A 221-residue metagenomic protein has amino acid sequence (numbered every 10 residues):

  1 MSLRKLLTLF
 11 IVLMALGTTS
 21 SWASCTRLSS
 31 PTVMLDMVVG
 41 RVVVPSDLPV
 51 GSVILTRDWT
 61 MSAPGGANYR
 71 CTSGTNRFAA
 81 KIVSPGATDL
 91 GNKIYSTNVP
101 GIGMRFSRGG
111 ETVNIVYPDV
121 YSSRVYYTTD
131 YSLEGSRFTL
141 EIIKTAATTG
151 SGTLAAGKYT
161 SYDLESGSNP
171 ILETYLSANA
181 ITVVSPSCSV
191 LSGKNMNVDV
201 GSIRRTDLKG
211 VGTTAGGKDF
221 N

Functional and structural regions predicted by a protein language model:
M1-T8: Bacterial N-terminal signal peptides that target proteins for export
S2, M14, W22-S187: N-terminal export/ancillary region detector
T8-G17: Bacterial N-terminal signal peptides
A79, T139, N197-D199, D219: Beta-strand secondary-structure signal
P100-I102, K194-M196, G216-F220: Envelope-exposed proteins and targeting segments
T149-G152, V211-F220: Short, intrinsically disordered, charge-balanced linker/junction segments flanking boundaries in proteins
S177-V211: Surface-exposed beta-loop interaction hotspot
